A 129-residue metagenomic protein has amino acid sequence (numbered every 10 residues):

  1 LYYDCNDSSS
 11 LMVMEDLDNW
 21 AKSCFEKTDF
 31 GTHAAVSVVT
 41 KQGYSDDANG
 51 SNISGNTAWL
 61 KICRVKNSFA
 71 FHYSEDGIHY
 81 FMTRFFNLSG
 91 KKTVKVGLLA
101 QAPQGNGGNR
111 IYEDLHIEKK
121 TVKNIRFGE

Functional and structural regions predicted by a protein language model:
L1-E129: Extracellular glycan-recognition regions
